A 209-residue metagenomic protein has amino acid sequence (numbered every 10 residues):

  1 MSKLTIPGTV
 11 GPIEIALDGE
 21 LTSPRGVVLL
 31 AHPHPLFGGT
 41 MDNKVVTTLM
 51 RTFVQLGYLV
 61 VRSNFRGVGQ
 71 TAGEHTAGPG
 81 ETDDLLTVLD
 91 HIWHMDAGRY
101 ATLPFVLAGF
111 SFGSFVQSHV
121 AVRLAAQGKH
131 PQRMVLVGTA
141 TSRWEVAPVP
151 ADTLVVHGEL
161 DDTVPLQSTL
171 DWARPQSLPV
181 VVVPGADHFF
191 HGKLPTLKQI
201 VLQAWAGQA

Functional and structural regions predicted by a protein language model:
M1-T5: A domain-start/cap signature at the N-terminus of enzymes
I6-G8, P12-Y100: Serine-hydrolase catalytic machinery in alpha/beta-hydrolase-like enzymes
R66, V181-D187: Short glycine-rich catalytic loops that host catalytic nucleophiles or stabilize transition states across multiple
L85-A151: Primarily recognizes the serine-hydrolase "nucleophile elbow" in alpha/beta-hydrolase and SGNH/GDSL folds
V149, L154-H157, D161: Short beta-strand/loop motif that positions the catalytic acidic residue of the alpha/beta-hydrolase fold
V149-A151, P165-A173: Short alpha-helix in the alpha/beta-hydrolase fold that links the catalytic acid
E159-V164, H188-F189: Acidic catalytic loop of the alpha/beta-hydrolase fold
A186-K198: Catalytic histidine-centered segment of alpha/beta-hydrolase-like enzymes
